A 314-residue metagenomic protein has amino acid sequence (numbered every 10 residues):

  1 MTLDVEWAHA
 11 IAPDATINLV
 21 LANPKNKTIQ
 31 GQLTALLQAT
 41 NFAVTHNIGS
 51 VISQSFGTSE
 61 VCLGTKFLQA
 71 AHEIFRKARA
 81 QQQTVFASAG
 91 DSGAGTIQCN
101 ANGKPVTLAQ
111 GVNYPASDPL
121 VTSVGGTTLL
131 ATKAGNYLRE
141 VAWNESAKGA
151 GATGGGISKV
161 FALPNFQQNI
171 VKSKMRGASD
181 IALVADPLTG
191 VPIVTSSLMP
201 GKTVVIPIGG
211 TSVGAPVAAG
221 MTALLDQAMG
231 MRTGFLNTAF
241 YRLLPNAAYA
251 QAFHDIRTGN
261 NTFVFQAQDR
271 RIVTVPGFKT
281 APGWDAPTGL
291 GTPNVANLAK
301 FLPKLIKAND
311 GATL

Functional and structural regions predicted by a protein language model:
M1-G126, A152-G210, A215, D226 (+3 more regions): Substrate-binding/charge-relay-adjacent region of secreted/lumenal peptidase catalytic domains
A12, V141-A152: P-loop/Walker A phosphate-binding loop and immediately adjacent motor/lid segment at beta-alpha junctions
T128, Q168, A219-T222, D226-A286: An often Trp-containing, charged/polar helix-loop segment at the C-terminal end of enzyme catalytic cores
L130-Y137: Short acidic, Gly/Pro-enriched loop/turn segments at secondary-structure junctions
E140-W143, S196-L198: Short intrinsically disordered coil segments
